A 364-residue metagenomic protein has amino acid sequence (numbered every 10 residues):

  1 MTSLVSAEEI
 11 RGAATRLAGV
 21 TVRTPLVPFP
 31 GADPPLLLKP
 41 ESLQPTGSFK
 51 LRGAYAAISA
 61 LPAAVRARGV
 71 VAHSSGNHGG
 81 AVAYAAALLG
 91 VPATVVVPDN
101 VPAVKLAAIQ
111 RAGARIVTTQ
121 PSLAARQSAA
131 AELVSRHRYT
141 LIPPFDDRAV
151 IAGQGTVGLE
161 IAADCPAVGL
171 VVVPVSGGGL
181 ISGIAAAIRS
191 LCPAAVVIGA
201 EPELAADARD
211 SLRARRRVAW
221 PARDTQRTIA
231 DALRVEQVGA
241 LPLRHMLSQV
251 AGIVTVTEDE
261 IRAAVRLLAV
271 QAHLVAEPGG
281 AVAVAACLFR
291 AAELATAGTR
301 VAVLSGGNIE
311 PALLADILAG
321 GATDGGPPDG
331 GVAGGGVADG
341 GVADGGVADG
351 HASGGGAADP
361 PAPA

Functional and structural regions predicted by a protein language model:
M1-G326, G330-G331, D349-G350, G356-A364: PLP-dependent amino-acid enzyme catalytic core
P327-P328, V332-A333, V337-A338, V342-A343 (+1 more regions): Periodic short-repeat tracts
